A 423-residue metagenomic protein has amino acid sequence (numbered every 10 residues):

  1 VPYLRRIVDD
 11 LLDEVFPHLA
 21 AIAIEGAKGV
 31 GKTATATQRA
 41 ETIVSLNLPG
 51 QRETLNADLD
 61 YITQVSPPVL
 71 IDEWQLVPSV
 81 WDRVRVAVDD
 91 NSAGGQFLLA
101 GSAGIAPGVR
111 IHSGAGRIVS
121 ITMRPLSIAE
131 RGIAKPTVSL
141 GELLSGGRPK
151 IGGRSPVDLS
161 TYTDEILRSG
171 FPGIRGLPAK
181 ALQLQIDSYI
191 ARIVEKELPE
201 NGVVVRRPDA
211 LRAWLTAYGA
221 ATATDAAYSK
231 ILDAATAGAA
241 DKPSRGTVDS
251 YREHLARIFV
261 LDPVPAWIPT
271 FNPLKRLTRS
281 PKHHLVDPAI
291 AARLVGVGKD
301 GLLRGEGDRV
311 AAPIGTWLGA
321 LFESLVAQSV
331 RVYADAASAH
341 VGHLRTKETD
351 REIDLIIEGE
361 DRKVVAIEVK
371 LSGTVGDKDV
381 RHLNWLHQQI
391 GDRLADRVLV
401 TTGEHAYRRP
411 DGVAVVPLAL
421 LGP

Functional and structural regions predicted by a protein language model:
V1-D13: N-terminal pre-Walker A segment at the start of P-loop NTPase domains
I24: Hydrophobic anchor at the beta1->P-loop junction of P-loop NTPases
K32: Conserved lysine of the Walker
T35-A36: Hydrophobic positions on the alpha1 helix immediately C-terminal to the Walker A/P-loop
N56-L98: Conserved nucleotide-sensing/catalytic segment adjacent to the nucleotide-binding pocket in NTP-handling enzymes
G108-T224: Interdomain motor-coupling "hinge/lid" segment immediately C-terminal to the ATP-binding subdomain of NTP-driven enzymes
R175-K363: Accessory nucleic acid-recognition modules appended to NTPase machines
T402-P423: Domain-level recognition of nuclease-like catalytic cores that cleave nucleotide substrates
